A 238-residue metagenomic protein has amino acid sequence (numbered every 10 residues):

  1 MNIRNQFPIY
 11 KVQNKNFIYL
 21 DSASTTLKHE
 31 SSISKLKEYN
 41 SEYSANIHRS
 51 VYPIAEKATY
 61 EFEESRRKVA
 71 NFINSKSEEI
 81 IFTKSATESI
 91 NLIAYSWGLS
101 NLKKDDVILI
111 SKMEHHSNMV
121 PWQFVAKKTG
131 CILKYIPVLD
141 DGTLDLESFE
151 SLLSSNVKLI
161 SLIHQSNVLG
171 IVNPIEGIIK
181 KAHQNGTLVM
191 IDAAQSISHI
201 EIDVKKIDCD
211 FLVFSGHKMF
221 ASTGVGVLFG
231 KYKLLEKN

Functional and structural regions predicted by a protein language model:
M1-N238: Pyridoxal 5′-phosphate
